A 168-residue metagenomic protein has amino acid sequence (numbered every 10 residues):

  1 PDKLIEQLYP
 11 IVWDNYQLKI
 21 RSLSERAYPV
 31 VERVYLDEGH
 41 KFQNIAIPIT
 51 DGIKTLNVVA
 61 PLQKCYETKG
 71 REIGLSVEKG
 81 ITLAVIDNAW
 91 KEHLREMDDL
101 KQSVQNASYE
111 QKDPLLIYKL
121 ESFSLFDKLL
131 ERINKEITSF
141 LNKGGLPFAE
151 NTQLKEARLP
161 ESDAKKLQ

Functional and structural regions predicted by a protein language model:
P1-Q168: Extended, charged helical/alpha-beta scaffold domains that provide interaction surfaces
